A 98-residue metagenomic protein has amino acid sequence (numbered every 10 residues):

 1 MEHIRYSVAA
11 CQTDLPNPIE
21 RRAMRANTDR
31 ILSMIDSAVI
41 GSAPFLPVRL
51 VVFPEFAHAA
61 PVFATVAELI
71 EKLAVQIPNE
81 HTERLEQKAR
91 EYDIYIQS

Functional and structural regions predicted by a protein language model:
M1-S98: Hydrophobic structural segments
